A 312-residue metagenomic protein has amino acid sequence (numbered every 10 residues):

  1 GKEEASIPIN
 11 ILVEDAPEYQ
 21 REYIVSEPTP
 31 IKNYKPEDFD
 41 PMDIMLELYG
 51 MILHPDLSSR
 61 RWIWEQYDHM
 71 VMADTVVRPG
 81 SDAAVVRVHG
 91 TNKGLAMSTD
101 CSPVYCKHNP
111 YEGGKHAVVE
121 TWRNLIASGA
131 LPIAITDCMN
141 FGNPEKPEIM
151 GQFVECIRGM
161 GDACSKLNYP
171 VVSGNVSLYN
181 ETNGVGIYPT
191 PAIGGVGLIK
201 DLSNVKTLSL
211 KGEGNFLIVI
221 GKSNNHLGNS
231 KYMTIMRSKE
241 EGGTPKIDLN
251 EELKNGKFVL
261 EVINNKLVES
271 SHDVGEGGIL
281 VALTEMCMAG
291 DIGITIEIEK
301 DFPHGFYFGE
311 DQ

Functional and structural regions predicted by a protein language model:
G1-M51, C156-G159, A163, L167 (+3 more regions): Glycine-/charge-enriched secondary-structure boundary and capping motifs
P8, N109, L131, N225 (+2 more regions): Poly-acidic low-complexity segments
E14-Q20, L202, E213, S230 (+3 more regions): In a subset of proteins, long, contiguous C-terminal domains/tails are tracked
E27, L46-H226, S230-K246: Glycine-rich phosphate/pyrophosphate-binding loop regions near the starts of catalytic domains
P41-M45, R60, N229, G256 (+1 more regions): Alpha-helix initiation and N-capping motif
A117-W122, V259, I279-C287: Buried hydrophobic packing segments
E240-V281: Polyanion-binding loop/helix "lid" in catalytic or ligand-binding cores
